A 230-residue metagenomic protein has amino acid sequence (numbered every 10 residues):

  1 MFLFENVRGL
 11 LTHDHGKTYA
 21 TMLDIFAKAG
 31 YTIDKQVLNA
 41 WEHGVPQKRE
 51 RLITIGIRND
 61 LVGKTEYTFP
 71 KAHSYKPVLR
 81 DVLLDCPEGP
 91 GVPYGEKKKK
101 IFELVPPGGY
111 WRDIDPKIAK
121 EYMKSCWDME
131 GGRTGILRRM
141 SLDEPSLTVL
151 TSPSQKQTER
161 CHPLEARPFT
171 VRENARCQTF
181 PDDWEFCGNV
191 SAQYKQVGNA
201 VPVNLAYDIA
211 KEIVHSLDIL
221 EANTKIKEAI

Functional and structural regions predicted by a protein language model:
M1-K48, I53-I57: Conserved Class I SAM-dependent methyltransferase catalytic core
I25-K28, R51-Q196, A200-I230: S-adenosyl-L-methionine-dependent DNA methyltransferase catalytic core
